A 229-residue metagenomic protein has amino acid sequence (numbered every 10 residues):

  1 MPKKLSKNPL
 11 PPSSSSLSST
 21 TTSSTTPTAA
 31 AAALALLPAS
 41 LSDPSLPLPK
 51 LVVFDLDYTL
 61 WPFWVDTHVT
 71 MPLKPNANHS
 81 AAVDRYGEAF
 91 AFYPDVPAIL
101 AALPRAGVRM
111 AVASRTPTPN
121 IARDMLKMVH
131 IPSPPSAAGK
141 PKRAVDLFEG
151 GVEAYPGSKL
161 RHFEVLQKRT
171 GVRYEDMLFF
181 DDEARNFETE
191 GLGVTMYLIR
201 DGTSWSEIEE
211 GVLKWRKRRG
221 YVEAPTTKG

Functional and structural regions predicted by a protein language model:
M1-L56, T67-H68, A224-G229: Non-catalytic pre-domain segments flanking phosphatase-related domains
H68-Y93, P104: Conserved phosphoryl-transfer catalytic core
M71-A77, F90, M128-P132, E153 (+1 more regions): Catalytic phosphate/metal-binding cores of nucleic-acid and nucleotide-processing enzymes, i.e., regions that mediate
G87, A91, V96-L126, V152-Y155: Substrate-recognition element of Asp-dependent hydrolases with the DxDx(T/V) motif
L126, G157-G171: Short loop-to-alpha-helix "cap/lid" segments that border enzyme active sites across diverse enzyme classes
P132-L160: A short, structured active-site edge motif that brings together acidic residues
Y174-R218: Acidic, Mg2+-coordinating phosphoryl-transfer loop and its flanking beta/alpha structural elements, shared across
